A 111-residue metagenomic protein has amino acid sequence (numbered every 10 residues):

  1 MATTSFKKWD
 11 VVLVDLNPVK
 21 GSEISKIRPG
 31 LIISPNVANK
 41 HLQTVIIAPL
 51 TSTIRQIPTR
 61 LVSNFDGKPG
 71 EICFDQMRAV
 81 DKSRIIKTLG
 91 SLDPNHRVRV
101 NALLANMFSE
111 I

Functional and structural regions predicted by a protein language model:
M1-I111: Conserved functional hotspots at enzyme active or ligand-binding sites that engage polyanionic ligands
